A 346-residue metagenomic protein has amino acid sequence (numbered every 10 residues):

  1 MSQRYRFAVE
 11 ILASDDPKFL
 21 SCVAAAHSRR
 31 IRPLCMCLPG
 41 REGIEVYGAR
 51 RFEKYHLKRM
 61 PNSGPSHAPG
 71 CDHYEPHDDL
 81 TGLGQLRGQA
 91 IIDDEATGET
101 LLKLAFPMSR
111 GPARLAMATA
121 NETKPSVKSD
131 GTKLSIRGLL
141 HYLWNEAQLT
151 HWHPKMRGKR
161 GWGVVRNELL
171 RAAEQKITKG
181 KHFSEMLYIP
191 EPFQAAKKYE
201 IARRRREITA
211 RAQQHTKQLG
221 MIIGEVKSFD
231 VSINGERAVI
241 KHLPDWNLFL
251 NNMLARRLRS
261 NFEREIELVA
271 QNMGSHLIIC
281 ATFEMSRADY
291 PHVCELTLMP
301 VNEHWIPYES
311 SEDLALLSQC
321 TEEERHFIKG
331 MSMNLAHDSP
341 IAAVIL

Functional and structural regions predicted by a protein language model:
M1-L346: Intrinsically disordered, low-complexity linker/tail regions enriched in polar/charged residues
